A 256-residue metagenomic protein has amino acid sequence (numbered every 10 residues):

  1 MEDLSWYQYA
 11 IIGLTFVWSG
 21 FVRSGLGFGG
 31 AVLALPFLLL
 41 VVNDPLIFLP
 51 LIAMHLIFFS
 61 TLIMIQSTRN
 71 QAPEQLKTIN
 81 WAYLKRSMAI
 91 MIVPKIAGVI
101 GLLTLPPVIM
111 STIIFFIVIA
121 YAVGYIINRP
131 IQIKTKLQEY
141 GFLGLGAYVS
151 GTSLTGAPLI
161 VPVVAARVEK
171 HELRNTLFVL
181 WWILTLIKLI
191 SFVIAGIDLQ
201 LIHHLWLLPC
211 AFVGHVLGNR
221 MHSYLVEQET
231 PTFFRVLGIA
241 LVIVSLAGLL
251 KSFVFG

Functional and structural regions predicted by a protein language model:
M1-Y9, F255-G256: Short, strongly hydrophobic alpha-helical membrane anchors
Y9-W81, F142-G151, A157-V216, R220: Small-residue-rich hydrophobic segments that form or flank transmembrane alpha-helices in multi-pass membrane proteins
P36-P45, R86-I96, Y121, G141-T152 (+2 more regions): Small-residue-rich segments of transmembrane alpha-helices in multi-pass membrane proteins, especially helix faces
L46-I126: Membrane helix-loop-helix hairpins that form the core translocation module of multi-pass transporters
I63, S67, G98, L102 (+5 more regions): Structural signal for membrane-spanning alpha-helices in multi-pass inner-membrane proteins, emphasizing helix cores
A72-T78, L103, N128-K134, A166-E172 (+1 more regions): Membrane-interface helix-boundary motifs at transmembrane edges
M91-V99, P107-I127, W206-R220, E229-G256: Selective transmembrane alpha-helices of multi-pass membrane proteins
I114-F116, V123-G146: Alpha-helical multi-pass membrane helix bundles of inner-membrane/thylakoid proteins, especially permease cores
